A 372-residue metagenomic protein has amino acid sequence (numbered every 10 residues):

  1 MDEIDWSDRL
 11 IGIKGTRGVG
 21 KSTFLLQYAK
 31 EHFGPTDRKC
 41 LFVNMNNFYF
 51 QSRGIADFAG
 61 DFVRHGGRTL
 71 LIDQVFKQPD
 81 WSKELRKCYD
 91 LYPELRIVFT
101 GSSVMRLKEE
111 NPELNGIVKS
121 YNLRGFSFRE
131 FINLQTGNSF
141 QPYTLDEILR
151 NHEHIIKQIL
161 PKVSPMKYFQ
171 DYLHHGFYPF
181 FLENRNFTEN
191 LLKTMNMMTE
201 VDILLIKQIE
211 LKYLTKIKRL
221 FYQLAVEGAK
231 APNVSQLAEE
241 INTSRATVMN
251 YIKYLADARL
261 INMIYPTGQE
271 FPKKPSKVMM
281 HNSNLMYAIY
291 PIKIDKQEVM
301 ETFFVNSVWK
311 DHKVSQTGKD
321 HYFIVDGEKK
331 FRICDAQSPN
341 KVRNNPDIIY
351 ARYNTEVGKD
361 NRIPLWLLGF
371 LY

Functional and structural regions predicted by a protein language model:
M1-D5: Pre-Walker A adenine-sensing motif
I13: Hydrophobic anchor at the beta1->P-loop junction of P-loop NTPases
G18, S22-T23, K30-E31, M45 (+1 more regions): A cross-kingdom feature that marks ATP-driven nucleic-acid transaction machinery
D37-T69: Short glycine-rich substrate-engagement loop in P-loop NTPases that contacts/grips substrate
V63-W81: Conserved P-loop NTPase "ATPase switch" module shared by AAA+ and STAND
L71, R96-S102, N122: Structural recognition of the conserved hydrophobic beta-strand(s) that form the central parallel beta-sheet of P-loop
M105-S120, Q135-T136: Short regulatory helix/loop adjacent to the ATP-binding pocket of P-loop NTPases
T136-Y287: Interdomain hinge/linker elements that couple catalytic modules in large macromolecular machines
